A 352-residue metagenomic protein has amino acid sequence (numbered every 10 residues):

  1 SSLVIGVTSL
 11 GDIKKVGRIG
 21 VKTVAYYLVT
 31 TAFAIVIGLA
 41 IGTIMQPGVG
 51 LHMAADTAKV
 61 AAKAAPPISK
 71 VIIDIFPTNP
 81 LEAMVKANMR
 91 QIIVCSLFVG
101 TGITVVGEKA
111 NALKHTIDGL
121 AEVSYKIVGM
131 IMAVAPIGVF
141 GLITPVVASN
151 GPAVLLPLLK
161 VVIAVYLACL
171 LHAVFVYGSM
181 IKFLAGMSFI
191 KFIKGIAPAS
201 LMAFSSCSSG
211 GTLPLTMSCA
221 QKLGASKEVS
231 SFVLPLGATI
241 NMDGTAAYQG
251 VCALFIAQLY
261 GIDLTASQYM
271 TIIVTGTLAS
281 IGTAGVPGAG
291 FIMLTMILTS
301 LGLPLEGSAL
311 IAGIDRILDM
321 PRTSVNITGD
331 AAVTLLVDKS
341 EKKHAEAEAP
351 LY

Functional and structural regions predicted by a protein language model:
S1-I5, L39, T43, L97-T101 (+9 more regions): Transmembrane alpha-helix boundary and packing residues in multipass membrane permease domains and related
S9-K15, G50, V106-N111, G119 (+6 more regions): Juxtamembrane helix-boundary/capping and inter-helix hinge elements in multi-pass membrane proteins
G11-K14, K22-K191, L351-Y352: Signature of multi-pass transmembrane helix bundles
G17, P152-K160, G186-A197, I262-T271 (+1 more regions): Membrane-water interface of transmembrane alpha-helices in multipass transporters/channels
T23-L28, F98, V162, Y166 (+6 more regions): Transmembrane helix-bundle signature of multi-pass membrane transporters/permeases
G50, G250-Y352: Transmembrane alpha-helical segments and their short flanking loops that form helix-hairpins/helix-helix interfaces
P198-S280, T334, E346-Y352: Helix-loop-helix junctions within the multi-pass membrane cores of secondary transporters/permeases
